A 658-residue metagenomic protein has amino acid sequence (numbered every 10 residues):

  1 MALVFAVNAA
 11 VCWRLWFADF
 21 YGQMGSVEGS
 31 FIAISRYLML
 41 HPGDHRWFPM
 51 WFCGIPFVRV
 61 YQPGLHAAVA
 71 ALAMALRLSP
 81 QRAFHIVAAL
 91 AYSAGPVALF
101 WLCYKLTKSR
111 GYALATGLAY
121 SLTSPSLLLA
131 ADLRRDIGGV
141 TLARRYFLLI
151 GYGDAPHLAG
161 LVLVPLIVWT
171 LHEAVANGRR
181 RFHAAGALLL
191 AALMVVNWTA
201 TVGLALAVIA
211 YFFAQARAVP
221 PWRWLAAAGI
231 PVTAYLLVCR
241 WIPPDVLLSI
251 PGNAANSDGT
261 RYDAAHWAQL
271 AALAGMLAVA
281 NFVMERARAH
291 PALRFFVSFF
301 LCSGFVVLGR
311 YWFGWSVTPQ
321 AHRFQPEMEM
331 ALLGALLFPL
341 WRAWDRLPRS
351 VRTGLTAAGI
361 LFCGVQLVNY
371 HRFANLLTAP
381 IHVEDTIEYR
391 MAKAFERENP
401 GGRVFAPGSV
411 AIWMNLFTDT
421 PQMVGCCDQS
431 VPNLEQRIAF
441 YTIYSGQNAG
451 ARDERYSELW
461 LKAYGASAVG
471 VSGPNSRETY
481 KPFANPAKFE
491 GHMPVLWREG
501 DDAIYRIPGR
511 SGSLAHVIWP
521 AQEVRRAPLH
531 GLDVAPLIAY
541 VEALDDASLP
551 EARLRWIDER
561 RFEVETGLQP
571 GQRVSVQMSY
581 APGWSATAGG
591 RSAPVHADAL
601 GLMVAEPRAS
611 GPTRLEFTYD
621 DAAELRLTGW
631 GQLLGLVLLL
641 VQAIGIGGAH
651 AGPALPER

Functional and structural regions predicted by a protein language model:
M1-W16, W101, G354-A358, L634-R658: Start-transfer (signal-anchor) and selected internal transmembrane alpha helices of multi-pass inner/ER membrane
N8-T170, A174, A192-V202, R372-H382 (+5 more regions): Active-site lumenal/periplasmic loops and adjacent helix-entry segments of GT-C-fold, multi-pass membrane
V11, S35-M39, G354-P432, G531 (+2 more regions): Extracytoplasmic
A155-V164, T199, Y235, R240-W241 (+2 more regions): Alpha-helical transmembrane segments at the extracellular/periplasmic loop-to-helix junctions of multi-pass membrane
T170-A191, P221-A228: Short hydrophobic alpha-helices at membrane interfaces in multi-pass membrane enzymes
G178-R179, A216-A228, A278-G304, R346-R352 (+1 more regions): Membrane-interface helix-loop-helix junctions at transmembrane boundaries of multi-pass membrane enzymes, predominantly
P231-Y235, L340-N369, G635, R658: Signature aromatic-anchored transmembrane alpha helix within multi-pass, membrane-resident enzymes that catalyze glycan
V424, P536-L655: Active-site-proximal, structured, solvent-exposed surfaces of multi-pass membrane proteins that position macromolecular
